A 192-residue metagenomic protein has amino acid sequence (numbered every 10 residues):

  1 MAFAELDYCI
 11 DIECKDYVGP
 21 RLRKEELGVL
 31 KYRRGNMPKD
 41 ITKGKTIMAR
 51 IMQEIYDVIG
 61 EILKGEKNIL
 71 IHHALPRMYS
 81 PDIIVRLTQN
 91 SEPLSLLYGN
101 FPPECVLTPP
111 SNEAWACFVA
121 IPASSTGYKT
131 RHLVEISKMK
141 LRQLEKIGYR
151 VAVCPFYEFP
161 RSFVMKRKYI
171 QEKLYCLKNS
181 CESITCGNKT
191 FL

Functional and structural regions predicted by a protein language model:
M1-L192: Eukaryotic RNA-binding helical-repeat scaffolds
